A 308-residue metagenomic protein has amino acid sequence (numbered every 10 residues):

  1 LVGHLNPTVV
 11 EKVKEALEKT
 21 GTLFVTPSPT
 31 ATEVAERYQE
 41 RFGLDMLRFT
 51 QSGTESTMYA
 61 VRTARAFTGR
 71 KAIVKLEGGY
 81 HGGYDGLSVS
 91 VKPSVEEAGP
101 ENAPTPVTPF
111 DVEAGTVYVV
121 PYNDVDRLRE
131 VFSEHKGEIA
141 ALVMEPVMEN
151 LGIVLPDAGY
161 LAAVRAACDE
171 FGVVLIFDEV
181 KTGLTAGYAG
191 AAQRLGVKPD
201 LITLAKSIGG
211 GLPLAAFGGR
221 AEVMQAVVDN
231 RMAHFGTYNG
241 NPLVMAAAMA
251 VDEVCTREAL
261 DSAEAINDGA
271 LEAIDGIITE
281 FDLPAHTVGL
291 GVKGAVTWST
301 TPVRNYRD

Functional and structural regions predicted by a protein language model:
L1-D308: Conserved N-terminal phosphate-binding loop of PLP-dependent enzymes in the Aspartate aminotransferase
